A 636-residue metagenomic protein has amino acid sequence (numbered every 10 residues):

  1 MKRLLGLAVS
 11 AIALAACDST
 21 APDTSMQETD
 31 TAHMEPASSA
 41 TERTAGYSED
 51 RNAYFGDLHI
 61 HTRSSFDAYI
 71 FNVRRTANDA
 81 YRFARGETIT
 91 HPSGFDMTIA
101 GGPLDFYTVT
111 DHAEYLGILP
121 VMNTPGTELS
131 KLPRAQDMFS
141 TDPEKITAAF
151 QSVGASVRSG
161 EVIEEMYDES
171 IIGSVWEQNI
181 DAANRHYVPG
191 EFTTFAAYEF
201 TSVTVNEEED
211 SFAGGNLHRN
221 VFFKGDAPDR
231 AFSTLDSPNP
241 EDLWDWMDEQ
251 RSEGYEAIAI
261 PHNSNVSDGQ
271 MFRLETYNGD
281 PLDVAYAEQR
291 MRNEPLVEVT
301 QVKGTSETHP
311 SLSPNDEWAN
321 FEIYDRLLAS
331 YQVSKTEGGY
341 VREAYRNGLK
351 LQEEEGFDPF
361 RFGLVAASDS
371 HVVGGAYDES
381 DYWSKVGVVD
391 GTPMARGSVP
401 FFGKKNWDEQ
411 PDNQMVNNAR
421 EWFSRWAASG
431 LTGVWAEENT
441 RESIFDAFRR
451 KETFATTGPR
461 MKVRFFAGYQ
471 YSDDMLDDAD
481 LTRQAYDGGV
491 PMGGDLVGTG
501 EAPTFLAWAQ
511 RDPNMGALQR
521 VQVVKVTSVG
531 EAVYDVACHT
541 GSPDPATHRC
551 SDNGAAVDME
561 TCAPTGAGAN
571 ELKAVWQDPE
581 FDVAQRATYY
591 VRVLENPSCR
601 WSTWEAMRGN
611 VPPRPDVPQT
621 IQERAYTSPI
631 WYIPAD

Functional and structural regions predicted by a protein language model:
K2-A8: Sec-dependent signal peptide recognition, specifically the positively charged N-region followed immediately by
L14-A16: C-terminal motif of bacterial Sec signal peptides marking the signal peptidase cleavage site
D18-A77, Y81-A84, T88-Q136, D168 (+4 more regions): C-terminal functional module detector
F66-F71, G160-G173, K224-S237, A329-G339: The substrate-binding groove and active-site-proximal loops of carbohydrate-active enzymes, especially glycoside
R134-R158: Low-complexity, serine/threonine/proline-enriched polar segments
M166-S170, R185-P189, T201-S211, G215-L217 (+2 more regions): A conserved hydrophobic secondary-structure block that centers on an alpha-helix together with its immediately flanking
I172-I180: Alpha-helix-centered segments that form part of catalytic cores
E209-G215, N220-F222, D226-P228, L235-L282: Hydrophobic, small-residue-rich alpha-helical packing segments that form membrane-like cores
